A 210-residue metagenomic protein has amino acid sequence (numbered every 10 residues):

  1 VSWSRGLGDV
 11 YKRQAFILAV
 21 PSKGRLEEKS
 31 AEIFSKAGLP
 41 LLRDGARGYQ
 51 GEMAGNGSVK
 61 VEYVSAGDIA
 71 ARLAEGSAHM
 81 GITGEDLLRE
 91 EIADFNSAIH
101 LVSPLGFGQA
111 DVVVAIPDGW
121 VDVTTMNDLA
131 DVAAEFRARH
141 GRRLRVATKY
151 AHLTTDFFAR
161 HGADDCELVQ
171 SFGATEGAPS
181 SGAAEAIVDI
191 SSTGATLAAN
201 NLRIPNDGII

Functional and structural regions predicted by a protein language model:
V1-Y11: Single conserved hydrophobic/aromatic residue that forms the stacking wall/gate of nucleotide- or nucleobase-binding
D9-I210: Domain-level signature for soluble enzymes in the chorismate/prephenate branch of the shikimate pathway
